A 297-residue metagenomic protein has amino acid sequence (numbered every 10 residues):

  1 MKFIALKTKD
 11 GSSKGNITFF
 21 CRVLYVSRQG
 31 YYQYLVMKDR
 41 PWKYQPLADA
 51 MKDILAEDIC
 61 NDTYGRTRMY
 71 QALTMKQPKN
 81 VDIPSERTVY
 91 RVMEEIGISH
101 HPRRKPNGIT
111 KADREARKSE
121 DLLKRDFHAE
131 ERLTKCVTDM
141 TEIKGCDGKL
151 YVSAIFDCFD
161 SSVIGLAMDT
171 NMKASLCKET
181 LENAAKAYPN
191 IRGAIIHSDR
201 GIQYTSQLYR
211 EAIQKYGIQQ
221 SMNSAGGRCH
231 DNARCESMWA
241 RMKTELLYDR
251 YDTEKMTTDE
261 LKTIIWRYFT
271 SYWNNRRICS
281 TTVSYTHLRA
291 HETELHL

Functional and structural regions predicted by a protein language model:
M1-S12, P41-T88: A short, amphipathic alpha-helix used for macromolecular contacts
I17-R22, M69: Short alpha-helical "recognition helix" segments of helix-turn-helix
R22-Y25, M140-K173, E182-A185: Short conserved beta-strand segments at catalytic cores or DNA/RNA-binding microdomains of nucleic-acid binding
R28-Y34, S85-E94: Major-groove recognition helix of helix-turn-helix-like DNA-binding domains
I83, Y90-A154, K178-T180, A187-G193: Mobile-element integrase/transposase regions, centering on the N-terminal DNA-binding/Zn-coordinating module
I109-A112, S198-R200, S206-R210, M222-T244 (+2 more regions): RNase H-like two-metal-ion nuclease catalytic core shared by retroviral integrases and related mobile-element nucleases
G217-S221, R234-T258, W266-C279: Active-site proximal helix-loop segment of RNase H-like, two-metal nucleases, encompassing DDE(D)
T286-L295: Conserved small/polar residues in nucleotide/adenosyl-binding loops
